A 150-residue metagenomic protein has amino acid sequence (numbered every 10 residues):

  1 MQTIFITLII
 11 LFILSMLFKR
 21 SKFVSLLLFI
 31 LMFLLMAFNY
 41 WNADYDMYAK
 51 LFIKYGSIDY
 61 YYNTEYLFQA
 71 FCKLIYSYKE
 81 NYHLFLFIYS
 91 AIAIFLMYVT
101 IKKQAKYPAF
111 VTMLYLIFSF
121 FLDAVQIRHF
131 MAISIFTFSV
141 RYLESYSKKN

Functional and structural regions predicted by a protein language model:
M1-N150: Terminal, non-globular segments
